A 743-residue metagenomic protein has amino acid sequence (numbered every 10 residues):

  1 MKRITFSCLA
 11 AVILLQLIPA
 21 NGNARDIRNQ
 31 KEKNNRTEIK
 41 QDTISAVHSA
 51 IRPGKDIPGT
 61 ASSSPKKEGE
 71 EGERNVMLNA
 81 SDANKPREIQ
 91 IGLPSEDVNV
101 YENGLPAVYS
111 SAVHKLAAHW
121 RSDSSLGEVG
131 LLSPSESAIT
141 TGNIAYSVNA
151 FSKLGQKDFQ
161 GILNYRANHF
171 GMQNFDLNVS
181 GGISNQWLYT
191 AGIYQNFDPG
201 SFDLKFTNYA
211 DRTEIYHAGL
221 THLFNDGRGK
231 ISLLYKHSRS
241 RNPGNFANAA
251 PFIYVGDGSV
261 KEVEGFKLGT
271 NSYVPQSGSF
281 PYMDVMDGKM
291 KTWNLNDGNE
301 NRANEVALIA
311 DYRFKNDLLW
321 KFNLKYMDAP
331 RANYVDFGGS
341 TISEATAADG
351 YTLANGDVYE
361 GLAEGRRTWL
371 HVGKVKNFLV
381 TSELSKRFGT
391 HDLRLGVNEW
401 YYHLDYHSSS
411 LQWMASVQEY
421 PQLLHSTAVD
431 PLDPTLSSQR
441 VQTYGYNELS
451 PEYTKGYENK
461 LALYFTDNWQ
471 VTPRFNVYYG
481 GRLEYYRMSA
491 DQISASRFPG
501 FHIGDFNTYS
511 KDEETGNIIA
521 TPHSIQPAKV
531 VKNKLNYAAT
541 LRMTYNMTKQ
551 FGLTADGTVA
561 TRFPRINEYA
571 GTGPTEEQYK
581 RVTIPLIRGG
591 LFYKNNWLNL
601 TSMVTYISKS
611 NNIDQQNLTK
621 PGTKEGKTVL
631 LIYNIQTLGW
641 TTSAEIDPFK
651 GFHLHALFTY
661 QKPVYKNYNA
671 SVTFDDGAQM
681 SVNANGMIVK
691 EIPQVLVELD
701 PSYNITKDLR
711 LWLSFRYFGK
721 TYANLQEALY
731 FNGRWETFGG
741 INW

Functional and structural regions predicted by a protein language model:
I27-P106: Extracytoplasmic beta-strand/coil segments of soluble accessory domains associated with Gram-negative outer-membrane
A107-Y109, W120-Q160: A beta-strand signature from Gram-negative outer-membrane beta-barrel systems, especially the internal plug domain
Q160, A167-D198, F202-Q276, G298 (+2 more regions): Transmembrane beta-barrel wall of Gram-negative outer-membrane proteins
Y165-H169, Q195-P199, F224-D226, Y235-R241 (+10 more regions): Transmembrane beta-strands of outer-membrane beta-barrel pores
N245-K291, Y334-T368, M414-L449, S489-V530 (+4 more regions): Solvent-exposed loop segments that connect transmembrane elements
N301-R331, E360-G500, T544-N546, K594 (+2 more regions): Face-selective signature of the C-terminal outer-membrane beta-barrel domain
V375-N377, R387, R394-Y402, E448-K609 (+4 more regions): Structural signature of Gram-negative outer-membrane beta-barrels, strongest in the C-terminal barrel of TonB-dependent
N599, Y606-S610, G626-E727: Gram-negative outer-membrane beta-barrel transporters
